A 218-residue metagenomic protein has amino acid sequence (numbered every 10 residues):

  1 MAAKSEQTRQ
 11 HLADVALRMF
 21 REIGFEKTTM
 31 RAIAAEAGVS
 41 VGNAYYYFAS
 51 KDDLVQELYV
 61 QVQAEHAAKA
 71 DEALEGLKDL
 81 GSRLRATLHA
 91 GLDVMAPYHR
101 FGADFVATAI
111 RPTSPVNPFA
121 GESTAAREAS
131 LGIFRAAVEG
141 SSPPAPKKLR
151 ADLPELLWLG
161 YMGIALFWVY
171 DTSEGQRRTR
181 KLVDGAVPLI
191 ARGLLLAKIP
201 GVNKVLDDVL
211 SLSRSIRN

Functional and structural regions predicted by a protein language model:
H11, V15, M19-D53, E57 (+1 more regions): Helix-turn-helix
F48, T108-T113: Short helix-capping/turn signature of helix-turn-helix
L54, V62-H66, P97-F101, A126-I133 (+1 more regions): Amphipathic, well-ordered alpha-helical segments in soluble domains
E57, D71-D104, R111, N117-A125 (+1 more regions): Hydrophobic alpha-helical connector segments
A103-A107, P146-K147: Short, hydrophobic secondary-structure boundary micro-motifs
P112, G140-A145, F167-R177: Inter-helical turn/loop segments and adjacent helix faces that build the functional surface of alpha-helical bundle
V116-S142, A151-G163, K181, V187-R192: Amphipathic alpha-helical packing segments from all-alpha helical-bundle domains
G132, Y170-N218: C-terminal peripheral helix-coil segments that are non-catalytic and often amphipathic
